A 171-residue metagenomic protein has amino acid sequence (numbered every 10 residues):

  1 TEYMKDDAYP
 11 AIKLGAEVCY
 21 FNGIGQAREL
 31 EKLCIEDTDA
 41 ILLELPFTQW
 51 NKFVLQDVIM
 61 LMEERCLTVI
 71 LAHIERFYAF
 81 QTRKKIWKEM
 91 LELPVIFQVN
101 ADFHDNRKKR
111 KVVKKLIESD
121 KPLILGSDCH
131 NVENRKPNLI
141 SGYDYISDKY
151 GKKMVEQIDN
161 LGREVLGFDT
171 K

Functional and structural regions predicted by a protein language model:
T1-Q98: Extended substrate/RNA-proximal surfaces in nucleic-acid metabolism proteins
C19-F21, R76-F80, H104-R107, H130-N134: Active-site environment of divalent metal-dependent phosphoester hydrolases
L30-K32, W87-M90, V113-I117, G142-Y145: Short, hinge-like loop/turn segments at secondary-structure boundaries
L55-Q56, R83-K84, K109-R110, K136-I140: Conserved strand-to-helix beginnings and helix N-cap segments that scaffold or border functional pockets
K85, I96-Q98, H104, K108-V112: A C-terminal functional module that forms or caps the active site or interfaces directly with catalytic machinery
V99-D102, S127-C129: Short secondary-structure boundary segments
K121-P137: Short acidic/histidine-rich active-site segments
L139, Y143-K171: Mid-to-C-terminal alpha-helical segments outside catalytic/metal-binding sites
